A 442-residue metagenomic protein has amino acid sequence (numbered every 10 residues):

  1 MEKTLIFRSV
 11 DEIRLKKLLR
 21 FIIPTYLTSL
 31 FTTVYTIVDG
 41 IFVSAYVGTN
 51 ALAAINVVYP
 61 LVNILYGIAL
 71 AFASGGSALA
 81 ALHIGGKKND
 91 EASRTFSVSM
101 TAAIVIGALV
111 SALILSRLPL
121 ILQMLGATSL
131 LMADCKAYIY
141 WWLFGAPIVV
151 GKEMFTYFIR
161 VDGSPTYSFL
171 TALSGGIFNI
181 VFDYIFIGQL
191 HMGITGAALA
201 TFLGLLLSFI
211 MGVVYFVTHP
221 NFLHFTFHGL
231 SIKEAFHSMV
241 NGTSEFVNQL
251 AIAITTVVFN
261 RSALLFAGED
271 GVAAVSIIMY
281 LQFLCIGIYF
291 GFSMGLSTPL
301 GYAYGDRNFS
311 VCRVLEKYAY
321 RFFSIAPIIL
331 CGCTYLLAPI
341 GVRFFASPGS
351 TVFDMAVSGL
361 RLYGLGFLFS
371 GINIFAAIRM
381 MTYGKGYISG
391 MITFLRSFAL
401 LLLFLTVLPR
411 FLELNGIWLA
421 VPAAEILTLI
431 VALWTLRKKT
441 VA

Functional and structural regions predicted by a protein language model:
M1-I22, A80-P147, Q189-T243, L300-G366 (+1 more regions): Short alpha-helical transmembrane segments in multi-pass integral membrane proteins
S9-V47, P60-G75, L79, H83 (+5 more regions): N-terminal transmembrane alpha-helices
R20-D39, W141, G175, G204-S208 (+3 more regions): Transmembrane helical elements of multi-pass membrane transporters/channels
V34-A53, L122-S129, I185-M192, A253-L284 (+3 more regions): Helix-terminus/linker motif at the lipid-water interface of multi-pass membrane proteins
V43-N63, S129-D134, I194-T195, E234-N241 (+5 more regions): Interfacial/gating helices of multi-pass transporter permease domains
L52-A112, V149-S168, A274-A338, S370-S389: Small-residue-rich hydrophobic transmembrane alpha-helices
I64-G67, S111, N179-D183, S208-V213 (+4 more regions): Hydrophobic transmembrane alpha-helices of multi-pass small-molecule transporters
A73, W142-R160, S168-G176, A197-I210 (+4 more regions): Short runs within selected transmembrane alpha-helices of multi-pass transporters and secretion channels
